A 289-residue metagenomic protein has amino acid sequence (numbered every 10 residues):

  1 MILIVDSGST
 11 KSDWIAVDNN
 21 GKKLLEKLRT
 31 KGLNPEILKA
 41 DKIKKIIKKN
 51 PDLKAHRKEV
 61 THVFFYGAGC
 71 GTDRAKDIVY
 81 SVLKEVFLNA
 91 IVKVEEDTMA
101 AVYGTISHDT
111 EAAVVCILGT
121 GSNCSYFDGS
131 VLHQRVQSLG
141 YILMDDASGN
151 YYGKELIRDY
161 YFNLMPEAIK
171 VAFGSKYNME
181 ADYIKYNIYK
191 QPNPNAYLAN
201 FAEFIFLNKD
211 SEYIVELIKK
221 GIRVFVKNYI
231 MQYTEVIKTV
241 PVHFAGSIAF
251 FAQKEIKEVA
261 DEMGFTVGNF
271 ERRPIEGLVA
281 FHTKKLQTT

Functional and structural regions predicted by a protein language model:
M1-H62, V82, T105-D109, A113-V114 (+1 more regions): ATP-binding/phosphotransfer module of carbohydrate and carboxylate kinases, centering on a glycine-rich
L33, A68-C70, L139, S247: Short strand-loop junctions, especially beta-strand C-caps/beta-turns that link beta-sheets to coils or alpha-helices
A68-T72, I91, I218, A245: Short secondary-structure transition/capping motifs
G71-A168: Phosphate-binding/catalytic loop of phosphoryl-transfer enzymes
